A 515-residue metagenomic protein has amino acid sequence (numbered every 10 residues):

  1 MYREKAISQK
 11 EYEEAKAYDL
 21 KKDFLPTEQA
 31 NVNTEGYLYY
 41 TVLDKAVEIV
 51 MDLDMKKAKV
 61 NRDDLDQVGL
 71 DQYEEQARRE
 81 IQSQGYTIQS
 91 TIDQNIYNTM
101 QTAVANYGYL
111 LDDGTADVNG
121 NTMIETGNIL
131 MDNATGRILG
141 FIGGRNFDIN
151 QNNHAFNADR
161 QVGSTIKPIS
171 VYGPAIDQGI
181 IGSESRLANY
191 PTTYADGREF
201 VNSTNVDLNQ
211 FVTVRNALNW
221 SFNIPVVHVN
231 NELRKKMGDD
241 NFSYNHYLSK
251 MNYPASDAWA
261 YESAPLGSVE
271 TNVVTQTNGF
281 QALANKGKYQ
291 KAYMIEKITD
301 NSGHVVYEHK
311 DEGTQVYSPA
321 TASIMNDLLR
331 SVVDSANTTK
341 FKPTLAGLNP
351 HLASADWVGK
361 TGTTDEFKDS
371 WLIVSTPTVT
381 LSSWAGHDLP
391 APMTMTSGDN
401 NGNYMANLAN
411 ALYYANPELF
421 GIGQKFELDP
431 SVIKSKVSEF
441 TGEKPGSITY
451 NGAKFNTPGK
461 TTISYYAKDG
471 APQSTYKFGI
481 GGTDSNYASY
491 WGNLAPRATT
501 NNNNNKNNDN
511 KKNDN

Functional and structural regions predicted by a protein language model:
M1, M100, G136, Q161-N189 (+5 more regions): Active-site SXXK
Y2, L25-A30, S83-T91, N153-Q161 (+6 more regions): Second-shell loop/turn segments in exported
Y2-A30, R79-F156, T165-P168, G182: Periplasmic/cell-envelope proteins involved in peptidoglycan metabolism and beta-lactam response
Y2-T87, T91, S249, S263-A264: Non-catalytic, structured segments within soluble enzyme domains
E28-A30, I181-Y244, Y261, N301-S331: Conserved catalytic neighborhood of penicillin-recognizing serine enzymes
S90-T115, L130, F141, D148-A158 (+4 more regions): A penicillin-recognizing enzyme superfamily signal
E199-V201, R234-F280: Mid-domain, small-residue-enriched loop/turn segments at the edges of structured enzyme/sensor domains
N493-N515: Ser/Thr/Gly/Pro-rich low-complexity, disordered linker/stalk segments of secreted and cell-surface proteins
